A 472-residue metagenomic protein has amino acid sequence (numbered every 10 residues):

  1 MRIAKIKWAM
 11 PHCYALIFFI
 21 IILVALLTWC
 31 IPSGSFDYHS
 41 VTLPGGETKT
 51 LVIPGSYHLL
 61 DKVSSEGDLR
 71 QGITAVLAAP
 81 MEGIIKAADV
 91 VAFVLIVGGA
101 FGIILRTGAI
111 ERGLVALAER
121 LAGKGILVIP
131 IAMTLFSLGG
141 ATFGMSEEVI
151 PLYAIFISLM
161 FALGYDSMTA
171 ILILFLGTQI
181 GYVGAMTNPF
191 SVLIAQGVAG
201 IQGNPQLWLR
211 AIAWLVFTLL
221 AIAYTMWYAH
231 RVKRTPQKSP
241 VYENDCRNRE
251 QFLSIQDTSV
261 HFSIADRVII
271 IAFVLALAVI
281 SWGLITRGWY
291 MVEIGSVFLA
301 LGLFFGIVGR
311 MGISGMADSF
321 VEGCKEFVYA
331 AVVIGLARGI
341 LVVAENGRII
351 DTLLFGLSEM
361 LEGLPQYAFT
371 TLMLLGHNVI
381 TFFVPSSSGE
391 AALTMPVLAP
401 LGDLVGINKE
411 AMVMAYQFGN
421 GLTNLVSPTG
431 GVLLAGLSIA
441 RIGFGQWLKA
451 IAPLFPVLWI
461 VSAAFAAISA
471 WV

Functional and structural regions predicted by a protein language model:
R2-Y14, V41-L43, L207-S319, I439 (+1 more regions): Long, contiguous bundles of hydrophobic transmembrane helices that form the permeation core of multi-pass
I3-H12, Y153-Y242, V260, N408 (+1 more regions): Membrane-core helix-loop-helix motifs of multi-pass transport proteins
P11, L361-V472: C-terminal transmembrane helix pair
C13-I22, T50-E111, W289-T352: Core transmembrane alpha-helical segments of multi-pass membrane transporters/permeases
F18, I22-L26, T134, L138 (+10 more regions): Generic alpha-helical transmembrane segments of integral inner-membrane proteins, especially permease/transport modules
L27, G102, F136-G144, L159-A162 (+4 more regions): Transmembrane alpha-helix interface/packing and boundary motifs in multi-pass membrane proteins, characterized by
I85-V91, A118-I131, L163-T169, C324-V332 (+3 more regions): Membrane-interfacial loop-to-helix junctions in multi-pass transporters
L95, K124-I155, I334-A344, M360-P400 (+1 more regions): Hydrophobic alpha-helical transmembrane segments of multi-pass integral membrane proteins, predominantly secondary
